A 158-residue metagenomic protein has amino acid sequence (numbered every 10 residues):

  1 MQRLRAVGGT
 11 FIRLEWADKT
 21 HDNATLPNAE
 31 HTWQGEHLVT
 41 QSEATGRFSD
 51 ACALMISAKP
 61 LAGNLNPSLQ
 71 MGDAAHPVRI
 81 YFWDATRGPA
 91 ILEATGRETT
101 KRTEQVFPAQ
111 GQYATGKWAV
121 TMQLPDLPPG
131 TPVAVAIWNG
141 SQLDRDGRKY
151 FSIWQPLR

Functional and structural regions predicted by a protein language model:
M1-Q2, F107-Y113: Beta-strand-rich interaction surfaces with strong enrichment in secreted/lumenal proteins
R5, R47, Y113-T115, P128: Surface-exposed coil/turn segments at beta-strand junctions on protein surfaces, enriched
R5, W16-D18, D126, N139-S141: Beta-strand elements of well-folded, non-transmembrane domains
G8-W16, W118-L124: Short, well-ordered beta-strand segments enriched in hydrophobic/aromatic residues
R13, A17-P27: Long, hydrophobic/aromatic-enriched structural stretches that serve as scaffold segments
P27-D84, L127-R158: Acidic/polar low-complexity flexible segments
I80-Q110: Glycine-aromatic-enriched beta-strand/loop faces of beta-sandwich-type recognition domains, especially lectin-like
F107, G116-V120, P129-V133: A short pocket-lining beta-strand/turn micro-motif at the edge of beta-sheets
